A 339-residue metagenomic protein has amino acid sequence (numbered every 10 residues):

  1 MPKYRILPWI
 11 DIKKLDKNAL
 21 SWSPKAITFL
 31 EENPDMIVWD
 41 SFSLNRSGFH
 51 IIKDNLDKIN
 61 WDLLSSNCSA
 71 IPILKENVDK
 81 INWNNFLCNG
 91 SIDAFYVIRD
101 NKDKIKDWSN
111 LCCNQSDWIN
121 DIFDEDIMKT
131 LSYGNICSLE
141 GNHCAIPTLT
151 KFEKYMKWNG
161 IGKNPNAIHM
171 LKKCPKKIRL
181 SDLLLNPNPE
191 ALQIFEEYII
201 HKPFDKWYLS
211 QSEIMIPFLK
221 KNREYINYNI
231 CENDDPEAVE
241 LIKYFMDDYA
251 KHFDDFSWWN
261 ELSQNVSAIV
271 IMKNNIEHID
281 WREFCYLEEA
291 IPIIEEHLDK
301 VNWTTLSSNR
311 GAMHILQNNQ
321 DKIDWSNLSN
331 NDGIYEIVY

Functional and structural regions predicted by a protein language model:
M1-Y339: Alpha-helical scaffold segments
